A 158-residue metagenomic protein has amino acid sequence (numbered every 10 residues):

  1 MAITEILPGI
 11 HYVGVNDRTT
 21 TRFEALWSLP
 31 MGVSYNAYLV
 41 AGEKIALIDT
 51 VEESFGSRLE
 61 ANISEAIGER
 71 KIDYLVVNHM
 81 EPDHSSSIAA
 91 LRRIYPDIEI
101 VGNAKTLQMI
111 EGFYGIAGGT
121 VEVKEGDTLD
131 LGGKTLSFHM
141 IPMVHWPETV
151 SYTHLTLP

Functional and structural regions predicted by a protein language model:
I3-E65, S151: Conserved beta-strand hairpin/beta-sheet module of binuclear metal-dependent hydrolase folds, prominently
T4-P8, V101-T149: Metallo-beta-lactamase
D17, E81, T106: Flexible, active-site-proximal loop/turn residues at the rims of small-molecule/cofactor binding pockets and catalytic
F23-S28, V51-E53, V76-H79, S137-P142: Short, flexible loop segments at the rims of nucleotide/cofactor-binding pockets, characterized by
A25, V33-Y35, A61-S64, S86-A89 (+3 more regions): A generic local structural motif
E43, S54-V101: Active-site metal-binding motif and surrounding structural segment of the metallo-beta-lactamase
T153-P158: Conserved small/polar residues in nucleotide/adenosyl-binding loops
